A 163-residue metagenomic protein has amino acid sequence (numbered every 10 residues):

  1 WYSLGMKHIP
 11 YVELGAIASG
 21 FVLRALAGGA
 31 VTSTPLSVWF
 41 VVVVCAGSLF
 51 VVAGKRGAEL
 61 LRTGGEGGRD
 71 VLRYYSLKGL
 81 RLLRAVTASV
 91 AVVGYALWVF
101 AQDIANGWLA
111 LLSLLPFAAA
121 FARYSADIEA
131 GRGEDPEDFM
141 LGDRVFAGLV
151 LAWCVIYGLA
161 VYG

Functional and structural regions predicted by a protein language model:
S3-P10, G15-I17, F21-G163: C-terminal membrane-associated helical module and adjoining short loops/tails
